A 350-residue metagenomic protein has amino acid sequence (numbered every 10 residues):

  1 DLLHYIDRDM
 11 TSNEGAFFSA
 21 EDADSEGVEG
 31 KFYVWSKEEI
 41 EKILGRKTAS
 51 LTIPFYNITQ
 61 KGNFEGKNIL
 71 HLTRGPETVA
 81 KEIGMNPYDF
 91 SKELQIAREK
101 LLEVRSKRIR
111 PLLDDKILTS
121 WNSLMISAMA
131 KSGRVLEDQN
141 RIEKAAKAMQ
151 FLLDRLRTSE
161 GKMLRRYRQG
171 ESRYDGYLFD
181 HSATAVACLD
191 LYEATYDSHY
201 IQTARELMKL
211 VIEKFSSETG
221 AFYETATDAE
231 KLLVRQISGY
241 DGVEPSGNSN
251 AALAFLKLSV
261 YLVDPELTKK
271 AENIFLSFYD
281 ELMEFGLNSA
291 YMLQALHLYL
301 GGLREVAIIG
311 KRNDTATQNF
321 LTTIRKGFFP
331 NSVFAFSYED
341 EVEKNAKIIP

Functional and structural regions predicted by a protein language model:
D1-P350: Glycan-recognition and catalytic cores of secretory/periplasmic carbohydrate-active enzymes
